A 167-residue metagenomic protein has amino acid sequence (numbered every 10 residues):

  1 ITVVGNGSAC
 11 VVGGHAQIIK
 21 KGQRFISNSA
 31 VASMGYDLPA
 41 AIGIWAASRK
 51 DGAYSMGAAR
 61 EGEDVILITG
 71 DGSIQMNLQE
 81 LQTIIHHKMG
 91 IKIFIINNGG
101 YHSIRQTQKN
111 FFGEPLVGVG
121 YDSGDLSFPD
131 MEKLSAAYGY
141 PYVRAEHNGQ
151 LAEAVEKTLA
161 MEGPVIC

Functional and structural regions predicted by a protein language model:
I1-I44, S48-Y54, A59: Active-site diphosphate/adenylate-binding microenvironment
I1-T2, Q23-I26, E63-I66, G90-F94 (+2 more regions): Structural motif
V3-G7, N28, A41, I68-T69 (+3 more regions): Generic beta-strand/beta-sheet core signal
C10-V11, A32-M34, I74-Q75, G99-S103: Short gly/pro/ser/thr-enriched loop/turn and capping motifs at secondary-structure boundaries
Q17-F25, L81-G90, G113-E114: A glycine- and small-aliphatic-rich helix-loop capping segment at beta-alpha/alpha-beta transitions that lines
D51-M76, I91-I95: A short, small-residue-rich loop immediately preceding and capping a beta-strand
H86-I166: Thiamine diphosphate
